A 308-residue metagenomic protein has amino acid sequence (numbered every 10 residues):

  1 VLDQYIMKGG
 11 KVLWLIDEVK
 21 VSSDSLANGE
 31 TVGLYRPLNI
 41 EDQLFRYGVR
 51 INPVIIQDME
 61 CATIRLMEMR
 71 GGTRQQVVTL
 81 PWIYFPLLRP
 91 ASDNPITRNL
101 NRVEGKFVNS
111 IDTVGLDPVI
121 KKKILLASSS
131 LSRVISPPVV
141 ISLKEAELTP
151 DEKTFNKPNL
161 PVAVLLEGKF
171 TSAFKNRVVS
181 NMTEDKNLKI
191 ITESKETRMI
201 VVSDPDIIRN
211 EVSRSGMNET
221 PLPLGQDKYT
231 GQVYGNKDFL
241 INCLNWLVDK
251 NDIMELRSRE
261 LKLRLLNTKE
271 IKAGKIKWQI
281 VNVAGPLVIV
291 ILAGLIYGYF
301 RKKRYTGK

Functional and structural regions predicted by a protein language model:
V1-D252: Acidic, S/T/G-rich, low-cysteine, solvent-exposed domains in lumenal/extracellular/periplasmic regions of secretory
P53, K175, D249-L256, V290-A293 (+2 more regions): Intrinsically disordered or highly flexible coil/loop and linker segments, enriched in small and charged/polar residues
I241, N245-G274: Juxtamembrane amphipathic/hinge helix adjacent to a transmembrane helix
L265-K308: C-terminal signal-anchor/stop-transfer transmembrane helix together with its immediate cytosolic, Lys/Arg-enriched
